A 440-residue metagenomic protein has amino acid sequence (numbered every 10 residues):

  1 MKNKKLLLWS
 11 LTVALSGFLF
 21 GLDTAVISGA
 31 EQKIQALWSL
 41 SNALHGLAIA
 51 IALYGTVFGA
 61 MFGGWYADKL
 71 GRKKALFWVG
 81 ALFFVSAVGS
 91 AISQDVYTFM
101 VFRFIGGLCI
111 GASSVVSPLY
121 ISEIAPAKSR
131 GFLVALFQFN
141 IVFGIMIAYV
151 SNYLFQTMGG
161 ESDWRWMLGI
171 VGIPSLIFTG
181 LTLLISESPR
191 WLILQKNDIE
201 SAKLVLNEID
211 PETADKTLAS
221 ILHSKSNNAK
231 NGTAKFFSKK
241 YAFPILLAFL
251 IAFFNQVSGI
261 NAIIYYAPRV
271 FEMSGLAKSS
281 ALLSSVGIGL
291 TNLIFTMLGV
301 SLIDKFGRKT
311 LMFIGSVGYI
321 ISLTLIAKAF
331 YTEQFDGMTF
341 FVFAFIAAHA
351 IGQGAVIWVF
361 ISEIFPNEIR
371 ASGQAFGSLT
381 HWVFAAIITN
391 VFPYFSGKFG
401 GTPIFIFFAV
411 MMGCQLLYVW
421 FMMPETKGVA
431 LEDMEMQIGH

Functional and structural regions predicted by a protein language model:
M1-D198, V205, S226-H440: Alpha-helical transmembrane bundle of multi-pass membrane proteins
D198-S201, T213: Short phosphate-engaging motifs
L206-N228: Cytosol/matrix-facing amphipathic helices and coiled-coil assembly/linker segments of eukaryotic membrane proteins
